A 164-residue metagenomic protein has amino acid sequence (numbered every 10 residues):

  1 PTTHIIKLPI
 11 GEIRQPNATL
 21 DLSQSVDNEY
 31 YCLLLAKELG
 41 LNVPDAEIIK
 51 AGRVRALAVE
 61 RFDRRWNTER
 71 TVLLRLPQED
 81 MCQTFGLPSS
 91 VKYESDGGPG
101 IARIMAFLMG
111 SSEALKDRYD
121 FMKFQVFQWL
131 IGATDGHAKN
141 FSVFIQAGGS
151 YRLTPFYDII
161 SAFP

Functional and structural regions predicted by a protein language model:
P1-A138, S142-P164: Anionic ligand-binding catalytic core segments
